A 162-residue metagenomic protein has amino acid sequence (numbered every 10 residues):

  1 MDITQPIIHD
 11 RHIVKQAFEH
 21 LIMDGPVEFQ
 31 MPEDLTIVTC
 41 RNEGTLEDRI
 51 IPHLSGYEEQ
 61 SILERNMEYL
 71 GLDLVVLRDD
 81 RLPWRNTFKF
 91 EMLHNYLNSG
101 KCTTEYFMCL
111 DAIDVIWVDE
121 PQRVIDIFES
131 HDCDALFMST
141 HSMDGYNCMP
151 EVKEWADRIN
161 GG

Functional and structural regions predicted by a protein language model:
M1, W84-F88, Y146-K153: Short, solvent-exposed polar/charged micro-motifs at secondary-structure junctions
D2-P6: Active-site and NAD+-binding cores of ADP-ribose-processing enzymes
I8, I13-Y106: N-terminal anchoring/stem segment of glycosyltransferases
A112: Short acidic donor-binding/metal-coordinating loop in glycosyltransferase active sites
V115-I159: Conserved donor-nucleotide/metal-binding helix-loop-beta segment in metal-dependent transferases, i.e., the alpha-helix
